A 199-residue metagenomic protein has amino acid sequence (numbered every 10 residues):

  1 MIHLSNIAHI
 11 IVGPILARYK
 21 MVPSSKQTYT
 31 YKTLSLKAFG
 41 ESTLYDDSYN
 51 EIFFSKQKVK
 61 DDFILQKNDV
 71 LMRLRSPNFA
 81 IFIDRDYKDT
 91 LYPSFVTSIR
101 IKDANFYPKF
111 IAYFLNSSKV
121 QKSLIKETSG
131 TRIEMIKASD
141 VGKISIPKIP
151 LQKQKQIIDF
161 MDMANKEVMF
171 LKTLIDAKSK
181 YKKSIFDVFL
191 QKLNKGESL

Functional and structural regions predicted by a protein language model:
M1-Y29, K148-L199: Non-catalytic DNA-recognition/assembly elements of restriction-modification systems
S5-V22, K37-K67: Sequence-specific dsDNA recognition surfaces
P23-Y31, N50-E51, F63-L65, I83-F95: Short, surface-exposed loop/turn microsegments at beta-strand edges and helix-strand junctions
V59-K60, D86, T131: A structural connector/turn signal
L74-F114: A short beta-sheet element
T90-F95, G130-K155: A short glycine-rich beta-alpha junction/loop motif
F114-I144, S198-L199: Specificity-determining recognition surfaces
